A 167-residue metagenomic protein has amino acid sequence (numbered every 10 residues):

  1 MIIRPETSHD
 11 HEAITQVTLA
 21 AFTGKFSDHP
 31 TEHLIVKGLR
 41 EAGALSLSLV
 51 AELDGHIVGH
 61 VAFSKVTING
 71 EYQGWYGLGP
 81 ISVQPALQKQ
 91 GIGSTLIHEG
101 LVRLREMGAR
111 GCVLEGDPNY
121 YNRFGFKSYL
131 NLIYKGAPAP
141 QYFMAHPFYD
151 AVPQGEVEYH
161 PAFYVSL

Functional and structural regions predicted by a protein language model:
I2-I14: A short beta-loop-alpha structural element at the N-terminal edge of CoA-dependent acyl/N-acetyltransferase catalytic
T15, F22-T67: Active-site rim helix/loop that mediates acceptor-substrate recognition in acyltransferases
V50, A62, G77, S82 (+2 more regions): Conserved beta-strand segments that form the floor/walls of ligand-binding pockets within enzyme and binding domains
G55, G91-G93, G108: Conserved G/P- and acidic residue-centered "switch" motifs that form tight phosphate/ATP-binding loops in soluble
V66-L78, Q88: A conserved beta-turn-beta hairpin within the catalytic core of GNAT-like acetyltransferases that forms part
L78, V83, K89-V102, L114: Conserved acetyl-CoA-binding loop-helix of GNAT-fold acetyltransferases
E106, R110, E115-P140: Conserved active-site alpha-helix within GNAT-family acetyltransferase domains
K135-L167: C-terminal "cap" of GNAT-fold acetyltransferases
